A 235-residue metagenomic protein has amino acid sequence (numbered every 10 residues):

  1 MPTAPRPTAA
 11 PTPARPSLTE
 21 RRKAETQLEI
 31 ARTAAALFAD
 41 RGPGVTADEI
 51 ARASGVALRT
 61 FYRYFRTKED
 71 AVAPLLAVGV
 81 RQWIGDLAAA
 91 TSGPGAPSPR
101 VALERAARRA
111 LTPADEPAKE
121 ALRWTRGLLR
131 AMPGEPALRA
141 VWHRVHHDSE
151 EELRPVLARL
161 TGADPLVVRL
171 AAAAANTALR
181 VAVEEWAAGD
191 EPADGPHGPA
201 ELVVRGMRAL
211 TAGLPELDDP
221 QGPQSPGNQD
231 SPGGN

Functional and structural regions predicted by a protein language model:
M1-A53: Basic, helix-initiating cap at the start of DNA-binding domains
M1-A9, P155, R159, E184 (+1 more regions): C-terminal peripheral helix-coil segments that are non-catalytic and often amphipathic
P13, S17, R41-P43, Y62-V72 (+1 more regions): HTH DNA-binding helix-turn interface
T26, G79, L103, A107 (+2 more regions): Hydrophobic/aromatic residues within well-ordered alpha-helical segments
P74, G85-L128: Hydrophobic alpha-helical connector segments
H146-A172: Hydrophobic alpha-helical bundle segments that form small-molecule/ligand-binding pockets
V168-N176, R180, V204: Short, well-structured alpha-helical segments
